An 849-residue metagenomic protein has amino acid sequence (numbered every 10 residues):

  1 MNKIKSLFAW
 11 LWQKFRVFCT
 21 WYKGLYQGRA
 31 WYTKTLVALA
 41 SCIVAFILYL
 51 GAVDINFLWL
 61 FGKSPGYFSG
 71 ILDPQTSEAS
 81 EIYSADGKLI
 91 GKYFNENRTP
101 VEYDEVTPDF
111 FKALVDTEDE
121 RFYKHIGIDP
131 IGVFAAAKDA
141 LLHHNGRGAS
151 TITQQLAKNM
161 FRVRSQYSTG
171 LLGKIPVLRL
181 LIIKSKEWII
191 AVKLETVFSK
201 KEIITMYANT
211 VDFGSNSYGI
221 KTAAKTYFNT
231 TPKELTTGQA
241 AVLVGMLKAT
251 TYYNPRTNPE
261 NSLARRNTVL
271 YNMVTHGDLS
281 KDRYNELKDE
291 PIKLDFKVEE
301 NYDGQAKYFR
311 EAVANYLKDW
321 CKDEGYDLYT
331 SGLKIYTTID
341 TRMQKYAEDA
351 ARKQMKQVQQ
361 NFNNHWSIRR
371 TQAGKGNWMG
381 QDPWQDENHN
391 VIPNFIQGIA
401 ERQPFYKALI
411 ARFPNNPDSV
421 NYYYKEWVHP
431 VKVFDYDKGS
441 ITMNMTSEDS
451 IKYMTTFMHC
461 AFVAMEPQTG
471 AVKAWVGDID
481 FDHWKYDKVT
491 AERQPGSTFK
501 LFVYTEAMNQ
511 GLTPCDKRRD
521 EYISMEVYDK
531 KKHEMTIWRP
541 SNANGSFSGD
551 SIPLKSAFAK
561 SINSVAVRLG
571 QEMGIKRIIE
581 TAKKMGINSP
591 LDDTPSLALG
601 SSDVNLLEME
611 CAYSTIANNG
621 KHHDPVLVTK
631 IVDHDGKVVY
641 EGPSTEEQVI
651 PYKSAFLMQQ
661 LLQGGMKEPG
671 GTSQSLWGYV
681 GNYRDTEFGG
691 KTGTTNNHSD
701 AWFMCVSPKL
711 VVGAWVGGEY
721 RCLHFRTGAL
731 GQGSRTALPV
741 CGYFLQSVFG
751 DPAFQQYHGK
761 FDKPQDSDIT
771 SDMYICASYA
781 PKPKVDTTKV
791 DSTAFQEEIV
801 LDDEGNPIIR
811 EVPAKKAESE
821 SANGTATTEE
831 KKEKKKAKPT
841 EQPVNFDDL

Functional and structural regions predicted by a protein language model:
M1-Y83, R121, L141, V358: N-terminal type II signal-anchor transmembrane helix that functions as the membrane-insertion/stop-transfer segment
A9, T76-N285, Y302, Y308 (+6 more regions): Peptidoglycan glycan-strand catalytic modules in the bacterial/periplasmic cell-wall system
T99-D104, I451-C460, H483-F502, C515-R518 (+1 more regions): Short active-site loop at a secondary-structure junction that contains or immediately precedes the catalytic residue(s)
A113-V115, M273, A347, T469-G470 (+7 more regions): Active-site SXXK
Y123-V133, Y218-I220, S280-N285, M508-K532 (+2 more regions): Short, well-structured active-site flanking segments
L142-S168, K233, K297-Y308, L512-I578 (+3 more regions): Conserved catalytic neighborhood of penicillin-recognizing serine enzymes
N145, S280-T338, R342-D418: Non-catalytic structural connector segments
T337, T341-Q357, V391-E466, W475-V476 (+2 more regions): A penicillin-recognizing enzyme superfamily signal
